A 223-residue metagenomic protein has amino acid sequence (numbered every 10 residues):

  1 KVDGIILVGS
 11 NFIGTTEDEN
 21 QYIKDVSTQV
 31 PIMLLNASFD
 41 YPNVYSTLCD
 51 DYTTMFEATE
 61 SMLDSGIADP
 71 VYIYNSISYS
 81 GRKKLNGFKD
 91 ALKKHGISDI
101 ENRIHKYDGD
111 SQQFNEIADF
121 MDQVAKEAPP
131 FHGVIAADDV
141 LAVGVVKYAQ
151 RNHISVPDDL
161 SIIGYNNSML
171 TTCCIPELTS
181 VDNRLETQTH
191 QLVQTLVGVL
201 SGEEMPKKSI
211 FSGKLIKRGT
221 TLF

Functional and structural regions predicted by a protein language model:
K1-E60, K126: Alpha-helical recognition/docking segments in bacterial nutrient-uptake and carbohydrate-utilization systems
V2-I13, V71-N75, K126-D138, S161-I163: Periplasmic-binding protein-like
G9, R103-F114: Short beta->alpha junction loops
F12, F39, K84, V140-A142: Alpha-helix capping/helix-boundary segments
N43-Y72, R82, D90, Q113-D122 (+2 more regions): Hydrophobic alpha-helical segments within soluble ligand-binding/sensing domains
F56-I97, K208-T220: An alpha-beta-alpha
D69, D99-R103, V156-S161: Short acidic capping loops at alpha-helix termini that bridge into adjacent secondary structure
M121-F223: Flexible loop/turn connectors
